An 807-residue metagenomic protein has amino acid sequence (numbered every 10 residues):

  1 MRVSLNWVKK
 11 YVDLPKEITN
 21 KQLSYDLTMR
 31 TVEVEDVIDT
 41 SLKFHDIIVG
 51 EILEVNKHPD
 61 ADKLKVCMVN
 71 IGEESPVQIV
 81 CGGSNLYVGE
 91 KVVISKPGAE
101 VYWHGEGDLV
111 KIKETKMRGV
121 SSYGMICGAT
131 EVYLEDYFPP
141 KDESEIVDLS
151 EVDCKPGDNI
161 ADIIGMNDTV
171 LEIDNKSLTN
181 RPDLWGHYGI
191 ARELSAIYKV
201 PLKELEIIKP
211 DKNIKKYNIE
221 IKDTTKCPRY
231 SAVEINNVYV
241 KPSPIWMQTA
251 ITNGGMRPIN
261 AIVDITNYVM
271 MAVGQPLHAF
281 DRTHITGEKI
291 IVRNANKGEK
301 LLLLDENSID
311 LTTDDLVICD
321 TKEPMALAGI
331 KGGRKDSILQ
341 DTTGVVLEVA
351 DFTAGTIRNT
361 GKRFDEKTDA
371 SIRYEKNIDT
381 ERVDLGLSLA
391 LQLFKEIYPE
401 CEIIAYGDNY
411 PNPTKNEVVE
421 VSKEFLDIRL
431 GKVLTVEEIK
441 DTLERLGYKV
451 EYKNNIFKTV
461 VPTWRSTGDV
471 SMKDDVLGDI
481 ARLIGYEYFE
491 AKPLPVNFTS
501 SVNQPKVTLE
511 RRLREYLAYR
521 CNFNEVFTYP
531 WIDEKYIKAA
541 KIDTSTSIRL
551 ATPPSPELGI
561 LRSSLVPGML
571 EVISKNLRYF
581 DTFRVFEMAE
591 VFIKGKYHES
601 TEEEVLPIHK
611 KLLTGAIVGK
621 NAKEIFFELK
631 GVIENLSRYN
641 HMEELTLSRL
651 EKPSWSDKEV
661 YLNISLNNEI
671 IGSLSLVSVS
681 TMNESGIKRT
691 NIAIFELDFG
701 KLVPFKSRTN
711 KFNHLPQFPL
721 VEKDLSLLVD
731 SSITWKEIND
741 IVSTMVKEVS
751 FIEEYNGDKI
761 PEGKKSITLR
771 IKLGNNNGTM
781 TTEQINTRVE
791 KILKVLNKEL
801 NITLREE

Functional and structural regions predicted by a protein language model:
M1-I208, V346, F364-D365, D369 (+4 more regions): Phosphate-backbone binding interfaces of nucleic-acid-interacting proteins
R2, R445-Y448, K458, H598-T601 (+3 more regions): A carboxyl-terminal module marker
Y25, K65, L202-E299: Glycine/proline-enriched, intrinsically flexible loops and inter-domain linkers
L42-H45, K209-D211, V269, K458-V460 (+4 more regions): Beta-rich nucleic-acid/ligand-interaction surfaces
I48-Q78, T266-K335: Conserved mixed alpha/beta core segments that line enzyme active sites in large multi-domain catalysts
E90, I291-K331, K335-I338, P495-H609 (+4 more regions): Class II aminoacyl-tRNA synthetase-like tRNA-binding/catalytic domains
R118-Y133, S144-E145, G165-N167, I318-K415 (+2 more regions): Mobile "lid/hinge" segments at catalytic clefts and subdomain interfaces of large enzymes
V419-K423, D427-F583, K723, R770-G774 (+1 more regions): Extended, well-folded interaction surfaces typified by the phenylalanyl-tRNA synthetase beta subunit core
